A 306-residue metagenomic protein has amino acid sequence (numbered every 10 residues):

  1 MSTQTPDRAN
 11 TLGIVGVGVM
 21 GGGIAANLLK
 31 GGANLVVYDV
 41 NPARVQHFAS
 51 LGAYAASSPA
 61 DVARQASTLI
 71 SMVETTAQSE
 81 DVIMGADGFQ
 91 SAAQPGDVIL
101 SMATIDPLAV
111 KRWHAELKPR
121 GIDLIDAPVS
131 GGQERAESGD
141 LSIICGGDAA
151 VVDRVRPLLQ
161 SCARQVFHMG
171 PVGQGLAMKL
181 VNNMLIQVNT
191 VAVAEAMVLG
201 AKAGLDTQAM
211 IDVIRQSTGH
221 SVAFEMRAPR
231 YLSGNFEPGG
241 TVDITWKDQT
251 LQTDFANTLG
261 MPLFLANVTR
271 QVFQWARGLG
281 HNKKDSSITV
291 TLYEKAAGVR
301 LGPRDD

Functional and structural regions predicted by a protein language model:
M1-M72, D97, M102, R112: NAD(P)+-binding Rossmann beta1-loop-alpha1 motif at the extreme N-terminus of oxidoreductases
L12, T104-N183, Q187: Rossmann-fold dinucleotide-binding core
L35, A55, D123-I125, V166 (+2 more regions): Hydrophobic beta-strand scaffold residues
P59-S71, T75-L124: Rossmann-fold NAD(P) dinucleotide-binding segment
S138-G139, I143-G146, F167, P171-A203 (+2 more regions): Active-site-proximal catalytic alpha-helix in oxidoreductases
V172, L176, L185, H220-S286 (+1 more regions): Interdomain hinge/lid region at the active-site interface of Rossmann-like NAD(P)-dependent oxidoreductases
Q208-Q216, N267-Q271: Beta-strand segments within the central parallel beta-sheet cores of soluble alpha/beta enzyme folds
